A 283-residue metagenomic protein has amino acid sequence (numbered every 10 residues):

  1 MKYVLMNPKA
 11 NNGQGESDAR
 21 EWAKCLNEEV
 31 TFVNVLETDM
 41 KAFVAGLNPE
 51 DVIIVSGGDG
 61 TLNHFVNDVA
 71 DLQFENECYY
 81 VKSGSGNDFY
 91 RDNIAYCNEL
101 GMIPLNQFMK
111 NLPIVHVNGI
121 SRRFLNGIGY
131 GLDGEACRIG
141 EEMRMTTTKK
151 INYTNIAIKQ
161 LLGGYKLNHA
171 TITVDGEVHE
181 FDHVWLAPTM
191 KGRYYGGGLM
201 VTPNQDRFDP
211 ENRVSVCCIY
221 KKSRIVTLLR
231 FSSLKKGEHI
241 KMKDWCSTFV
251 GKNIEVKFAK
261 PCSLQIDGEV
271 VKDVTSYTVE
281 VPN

Functional and structural regions predicted by a protein language model:
M1-S56, T61-F74, I94-A95: ATP/NTP phosphate-donor binding region
Y3-L5, F32-V35, L72-W185: Catalytic core of DAGKc-family lipid kinases
M6-N7, G57, K82, C218-Y220: Short beta-strand/turn micro-motifs composed of small residues that flank or help shape donor/cofactor-binding pockets
N27, A45-P49, N118, H179-D182 (+1 more regions): Flexible, charged surface loops at secondary-structure boundaries
H64-F65, D88-F89, E135, Q265-I266: Phosphate- and divalent-cation-binding pockets in alpha/beta enzyme and binding domains that engage nucleotide-derived
S121-G129, E135, E180-M190, Y194-G196 (+3 more regions): Short hydrophobic-aromatic micro-motifs
R144-N155, G192-V226: Gly/Ser/Thr-rich active-site loops/lids in small-molecule metabolic enzymes that frequently grip phosphoryl groups
G176, F208, C218-N283: ATP/nucleoside-binding phosphotransfer catalytic cores, i.e., glycine-rich phosphate-binding loops
